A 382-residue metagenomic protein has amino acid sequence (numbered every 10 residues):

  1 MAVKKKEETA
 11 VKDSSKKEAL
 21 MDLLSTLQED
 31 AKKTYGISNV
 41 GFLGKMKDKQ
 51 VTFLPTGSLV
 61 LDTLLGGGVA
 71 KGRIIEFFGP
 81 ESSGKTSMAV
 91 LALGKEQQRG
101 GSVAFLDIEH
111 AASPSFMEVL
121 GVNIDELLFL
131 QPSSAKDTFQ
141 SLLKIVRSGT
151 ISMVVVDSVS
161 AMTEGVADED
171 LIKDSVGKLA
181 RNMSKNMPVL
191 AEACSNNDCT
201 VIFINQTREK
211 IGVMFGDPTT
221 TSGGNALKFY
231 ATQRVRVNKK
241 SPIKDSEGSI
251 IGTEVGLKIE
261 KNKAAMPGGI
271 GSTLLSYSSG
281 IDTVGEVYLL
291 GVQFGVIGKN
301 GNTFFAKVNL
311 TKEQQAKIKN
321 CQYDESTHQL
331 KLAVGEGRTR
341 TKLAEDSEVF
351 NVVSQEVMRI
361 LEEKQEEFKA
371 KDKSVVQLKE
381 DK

Functional and structural regions predicted by a protein language model:
M1-A19, Q365-K382: Intrinsically disordered, compositionally biased charged tails
K6, V11, L23-E29, E164-A167 (+7 more regions): N-terminal cationic and glycine-rich segments that engage phosphates or anionic surfaces
K17-L127, F139, L143-R147: The Walker A/P-loop phosphate-binding site
F78, D125-A135, A167-M183, M214-T219 (+1 more regions): Flexible beta-alpha connector loops of hexameric P-loop NTPases
G100-S102, T150-M153, N196-F203: Loop/turn-to-beta-strand initiation segments
I145, G177-F294: Phosphate-binding/switch region of NTP-binding enzymes
T150-D168: Conserved P-loop NTPase "ATPase switch" module shared by AAA+ and STAND
N302-V308, K312-K382: Terminal-proximal interaction/regulatory segments of ATP-powered molecular machines
